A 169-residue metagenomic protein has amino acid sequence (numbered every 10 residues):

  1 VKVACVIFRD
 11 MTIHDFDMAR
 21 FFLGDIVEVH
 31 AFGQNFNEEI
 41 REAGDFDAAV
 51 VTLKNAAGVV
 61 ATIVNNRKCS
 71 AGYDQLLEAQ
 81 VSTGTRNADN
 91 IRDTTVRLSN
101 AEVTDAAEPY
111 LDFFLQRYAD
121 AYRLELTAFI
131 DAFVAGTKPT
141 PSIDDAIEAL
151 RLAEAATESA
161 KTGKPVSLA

Functional and structural regions predicted by a protein language model:
V1-V60, N66-A71, D144: Rossmann-like dinucleotide-binding domain that binds NAD(P)(H)
I13-R20, D120-T127, D144-R151: A structural signal for well-ordered alpha-helical segments within the folded catalytic domains of diverse enzymes
R20, V27, N87, I130 (+1 more regions): Structural signal for well-ordered, non-membrane alpha-helices
V50, L76-D144: C-terminal glycine/acidic-rich active-site capping loop/insertion
A56, S82, K161: Short, ordered coil/turn segments that flank beta-strands lining enzyme active or ligand-binding pockets
G58-V60, T85, P165: Short, mixed charged/polar active-site loops that provide acid/base catalysis or chelate metal/phosphate cofactors
V64-K68, E78-S82, A169: Glycine-rich Rossmann NAD(P)(H)-binding loop
A128-A169: C-terminal helix-rich "cap/oligomerization" subdomain common to oxidoreductases
